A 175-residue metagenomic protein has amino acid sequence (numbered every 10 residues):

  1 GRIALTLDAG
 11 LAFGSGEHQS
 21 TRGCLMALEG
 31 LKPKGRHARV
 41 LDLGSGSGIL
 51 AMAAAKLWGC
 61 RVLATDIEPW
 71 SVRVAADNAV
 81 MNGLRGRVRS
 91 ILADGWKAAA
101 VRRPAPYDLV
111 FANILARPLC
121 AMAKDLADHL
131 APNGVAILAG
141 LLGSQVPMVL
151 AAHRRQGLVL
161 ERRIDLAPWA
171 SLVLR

Functional and structural regions predicted by a protein language model:
G1, G46-L50, L119-M122: Short hydrophobic/aromatic-rich motifs at helix boundaries and adjacent loops
G1-G14: Non-catalytic substrate-recognition/targeting regions of SAM-dependent transferases
G1-I3, H18-R22, L28, A105 (+2 more regions): Surface-exposed beta-strand edges and their flanking turn/coil or helix-capping segments
L11, S15-G95: Conserved SAM/SAH cofactor-binding pocket of Class I
C60, I67-R175: S-adenosylmethionine
